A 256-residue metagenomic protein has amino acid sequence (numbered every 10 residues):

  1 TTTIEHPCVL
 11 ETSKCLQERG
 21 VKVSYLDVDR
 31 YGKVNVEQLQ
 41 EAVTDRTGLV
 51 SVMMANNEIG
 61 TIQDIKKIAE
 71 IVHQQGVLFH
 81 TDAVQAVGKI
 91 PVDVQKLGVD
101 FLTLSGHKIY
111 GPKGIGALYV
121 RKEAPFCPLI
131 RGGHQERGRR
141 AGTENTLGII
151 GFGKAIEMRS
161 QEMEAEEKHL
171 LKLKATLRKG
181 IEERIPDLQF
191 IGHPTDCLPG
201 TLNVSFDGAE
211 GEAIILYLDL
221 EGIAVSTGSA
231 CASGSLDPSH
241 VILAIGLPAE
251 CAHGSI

Functional and structural regions predicted by a protein language model:
T1-I256: Pyridoxal 5′-phosphate
